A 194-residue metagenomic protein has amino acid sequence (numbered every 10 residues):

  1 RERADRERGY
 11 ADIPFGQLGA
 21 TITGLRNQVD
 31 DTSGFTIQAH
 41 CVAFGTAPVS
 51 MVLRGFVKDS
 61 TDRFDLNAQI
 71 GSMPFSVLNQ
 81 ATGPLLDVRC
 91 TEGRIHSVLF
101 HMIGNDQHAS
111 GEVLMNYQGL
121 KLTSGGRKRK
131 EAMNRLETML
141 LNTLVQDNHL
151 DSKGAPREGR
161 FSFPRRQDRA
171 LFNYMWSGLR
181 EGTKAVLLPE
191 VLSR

Functional and structural regions predicted by a protein language model:
R1-F64: Elongated, acidic membrane-bridging lipid-handling scaffolds and related periplasm/extracellular "bridge/tunnel" systems
R3-D5, G34-T36, T61, D65 (+5 more regions): A near-ubiquitous, low-amplitude feature marking generic local secondary-structure context
A43, A47, A81-R89: Structural signature for solvent-exposed beta-strand/loop edge elements and short helix-capping sites, enriched
F56, Q69, L86-R194: Extended terminal
